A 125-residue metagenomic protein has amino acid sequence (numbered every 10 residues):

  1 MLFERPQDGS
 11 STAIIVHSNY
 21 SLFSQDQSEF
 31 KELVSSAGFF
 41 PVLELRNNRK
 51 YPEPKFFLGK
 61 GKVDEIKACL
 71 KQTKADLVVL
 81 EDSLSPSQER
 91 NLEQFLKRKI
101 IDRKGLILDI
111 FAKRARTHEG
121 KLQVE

Functional and structural regions predicted by a protein language model:
M1-A112: N-terminal accessory targeting/assembly segments
L106-E125: Extended, highly charged alpha-helical segments
